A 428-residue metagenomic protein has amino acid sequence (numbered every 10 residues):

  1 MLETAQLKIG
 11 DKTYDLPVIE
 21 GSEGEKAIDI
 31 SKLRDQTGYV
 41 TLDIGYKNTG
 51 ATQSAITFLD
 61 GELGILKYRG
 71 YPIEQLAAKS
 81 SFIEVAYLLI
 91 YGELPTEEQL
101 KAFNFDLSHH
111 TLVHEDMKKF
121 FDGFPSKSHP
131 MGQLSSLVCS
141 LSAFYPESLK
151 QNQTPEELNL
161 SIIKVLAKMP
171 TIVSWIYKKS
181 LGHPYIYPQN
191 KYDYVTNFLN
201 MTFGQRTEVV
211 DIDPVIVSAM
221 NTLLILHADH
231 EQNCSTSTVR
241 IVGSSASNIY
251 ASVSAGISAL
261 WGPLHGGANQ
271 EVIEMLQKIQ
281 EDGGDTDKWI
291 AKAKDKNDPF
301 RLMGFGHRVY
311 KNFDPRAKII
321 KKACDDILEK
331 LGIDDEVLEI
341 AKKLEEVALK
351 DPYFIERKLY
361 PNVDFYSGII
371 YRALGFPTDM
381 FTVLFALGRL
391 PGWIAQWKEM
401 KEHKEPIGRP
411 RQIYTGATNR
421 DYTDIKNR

Functional and structural regions predicted by a protein language model:
M1-R428: Non-transmembrane, aqueous-exposed alpha-helical and coiled segments at domain scale
